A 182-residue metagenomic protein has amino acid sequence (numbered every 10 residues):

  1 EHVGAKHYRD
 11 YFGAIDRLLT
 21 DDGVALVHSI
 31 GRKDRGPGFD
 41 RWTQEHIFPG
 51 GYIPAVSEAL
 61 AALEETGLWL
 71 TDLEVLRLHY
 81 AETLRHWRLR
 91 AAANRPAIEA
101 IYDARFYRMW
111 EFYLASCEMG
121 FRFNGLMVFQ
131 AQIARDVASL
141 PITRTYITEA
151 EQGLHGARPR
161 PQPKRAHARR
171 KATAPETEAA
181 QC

Functional and structural regions predicted by a protein language model:
E1-H7: A short SAM/SAH-binding and catalytic strip from SAM-dependent methyltransferases
H7-G13, F39-R41, V75-L76, R144-T148: Composition- and surface-driven signal marking solvent-exposed, interaction-prone regions in large proteins
R9-V24: A short glycine-rich, Lys/Arg-flanked "PGG" loop and its adjoining helix->strand segment in the class I
A25-S29: ADP-ribose/adenylate-binding Rossmann-like module
I30-S139, H155: Substrate-binding/catalytic lobe of Class I Rossmann-like enzymes that use SAM or dcSAM, i.e., the mid-to-C-terminal
D136-A150: Short, charged low-complexity linker/loop segments at the C-terminal edge of domains
Y146-C182: Short, cationic low-complexity segments
